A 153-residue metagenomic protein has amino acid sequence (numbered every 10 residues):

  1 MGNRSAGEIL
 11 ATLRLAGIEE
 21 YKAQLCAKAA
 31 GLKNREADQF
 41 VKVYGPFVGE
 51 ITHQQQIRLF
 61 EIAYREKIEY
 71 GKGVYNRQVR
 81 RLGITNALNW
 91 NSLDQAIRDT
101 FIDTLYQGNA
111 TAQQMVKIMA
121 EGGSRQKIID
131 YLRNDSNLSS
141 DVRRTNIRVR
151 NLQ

Functional and structural regions predicted by a protein language model:
M1-I97, D130-Q153: Acidic, aromatic-lined catalytic clefts of primarily extracellular/periplasmic carbohydrate-active enzymes that remodel
S5-E8, N109-K117: Short helix-capping/linker segments at secondary-structure and domain boundaries
A112-L138: Short secondary-structure subsegments characteristic of cysteine-rich extracellular domains
